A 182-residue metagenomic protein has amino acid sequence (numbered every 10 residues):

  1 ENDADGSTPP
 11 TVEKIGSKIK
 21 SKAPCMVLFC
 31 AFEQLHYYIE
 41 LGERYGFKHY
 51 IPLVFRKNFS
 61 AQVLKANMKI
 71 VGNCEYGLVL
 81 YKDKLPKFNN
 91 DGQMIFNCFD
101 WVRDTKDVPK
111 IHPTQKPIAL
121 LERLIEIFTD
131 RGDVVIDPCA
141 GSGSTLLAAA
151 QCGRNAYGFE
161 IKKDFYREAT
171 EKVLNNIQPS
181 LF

Functional and structural regions predicted by a protein language model:
E1-G158, K162-Y166: Core catalytic lobe of class I
A169-T170: Conserved SAM-binding loop
L174-F182: Class I S-adenosyl-L-methionine-dependent methyltransferase module
